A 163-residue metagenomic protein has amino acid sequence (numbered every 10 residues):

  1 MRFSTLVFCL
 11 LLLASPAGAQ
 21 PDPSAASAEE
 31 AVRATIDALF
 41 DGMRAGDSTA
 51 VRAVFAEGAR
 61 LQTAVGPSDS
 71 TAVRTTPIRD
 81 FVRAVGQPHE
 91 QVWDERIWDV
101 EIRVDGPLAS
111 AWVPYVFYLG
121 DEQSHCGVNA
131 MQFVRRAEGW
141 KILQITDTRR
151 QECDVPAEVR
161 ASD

Functional and structural regions predicted by a protein language model:
S4-S15: Bacterial N-terminal signal peptides
A19-A53, E57, T75-T76, R160-D163: Short, low-complexity N-terminal intrinsically disordered segments enriched in polar/charged residues
Q20, S110, H125-D154: Short beta-strand edge/turn micro-motifs at domain boundaries
Q20-P21, R60, V65, S70-S124 (+1 more regions): Surface-exposed, charged secondary-structure patches
A34-T35, D94-E95, V128: Short, conserved clusters of charged catalytic residues that mark active-site and nucleotide-handling motifs
F55, Y115-F117, T146-D147: Short beta-strand segments enriched in hydrophobic/aromatic residues within well-folded beta-rich domains
